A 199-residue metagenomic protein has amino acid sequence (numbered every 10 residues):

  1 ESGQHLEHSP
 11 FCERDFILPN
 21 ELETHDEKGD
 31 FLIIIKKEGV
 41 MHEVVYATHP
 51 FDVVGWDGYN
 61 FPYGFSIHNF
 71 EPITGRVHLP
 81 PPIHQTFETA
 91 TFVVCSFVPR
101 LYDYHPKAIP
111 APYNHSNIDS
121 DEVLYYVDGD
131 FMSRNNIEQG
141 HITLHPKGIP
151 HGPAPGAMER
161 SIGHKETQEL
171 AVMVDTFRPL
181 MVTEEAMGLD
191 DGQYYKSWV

Functional and structural regions predicted by a protein language model:
E1-V199: Jelly-roll (double-stranded beta-helix
